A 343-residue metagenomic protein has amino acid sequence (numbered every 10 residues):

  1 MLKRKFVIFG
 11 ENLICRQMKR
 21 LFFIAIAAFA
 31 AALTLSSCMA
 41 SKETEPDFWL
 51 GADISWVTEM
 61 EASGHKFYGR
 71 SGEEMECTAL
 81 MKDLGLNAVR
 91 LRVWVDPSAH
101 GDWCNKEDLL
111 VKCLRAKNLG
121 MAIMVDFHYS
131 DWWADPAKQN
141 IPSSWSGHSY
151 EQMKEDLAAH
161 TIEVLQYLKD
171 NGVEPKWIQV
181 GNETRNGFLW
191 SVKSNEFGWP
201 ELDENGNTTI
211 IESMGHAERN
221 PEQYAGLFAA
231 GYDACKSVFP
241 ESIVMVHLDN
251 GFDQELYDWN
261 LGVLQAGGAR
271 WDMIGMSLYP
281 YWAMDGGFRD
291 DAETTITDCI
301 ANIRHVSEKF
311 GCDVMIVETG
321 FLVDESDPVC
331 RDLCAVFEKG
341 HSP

Functional and structural regions predicted by a protein language model:
L2-R4, R16-L21: Positively charged n-region of N-terminal signal peptides that target proteins for export
L21-A30: Sec-dependent N-terminal signal peptides
L35-S37: C-terminal motif of bacterial Sec signal peptides marking the signal peptidase cleavage site
E43-C77: Boundary/entry segment of secreted carbohydrate-active catalytic domains
M60-E61, H65-G72, V95-E107, R185-F188 (+3 more regions): Acidic-and-aromatic substrate-binding clefts and catalytic sites of carbohydrate-active enzymes
G64-K82, A158-Y167, Q254-L264: Short, acidic/polar
C77-T78, F239-V244, G251-D332: Glycoside hydrolase catalytic-domain groove-lining segments
L80-L202, G206-N220, Y224-I243, D249: Substrate-binding cleft and catalytic face of glycoside hydrolase catalytic domains, especially the flexible beta-alpha
